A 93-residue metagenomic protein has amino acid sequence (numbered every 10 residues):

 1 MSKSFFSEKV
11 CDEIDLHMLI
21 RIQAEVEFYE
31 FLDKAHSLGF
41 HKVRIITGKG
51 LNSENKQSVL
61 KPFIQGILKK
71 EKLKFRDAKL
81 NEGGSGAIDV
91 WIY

Functional and structural regions predicted by a protein language model:
M1-Y93: Long, charged, low-complexity intrinsically disordered regions
